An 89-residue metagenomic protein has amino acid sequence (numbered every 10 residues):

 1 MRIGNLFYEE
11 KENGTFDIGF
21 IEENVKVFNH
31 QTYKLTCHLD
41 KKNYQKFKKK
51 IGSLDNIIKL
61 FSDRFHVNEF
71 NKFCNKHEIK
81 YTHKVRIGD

Functional and structural regions predicted by a protein language model:
M1-I18, V25: Short, charged/polar N-terminal "headpieces" of proteins
G19-I21, H38: Residue-level recognition of well-ordered beta-strand positions that form the cores of beta-sheet-rich folds across
N24-L35: A short, polar/proline- and glycine-enriched secondary-structure boundary/capping micro-motif
T36-D89: Low-complexity intrinsically disordered segments
